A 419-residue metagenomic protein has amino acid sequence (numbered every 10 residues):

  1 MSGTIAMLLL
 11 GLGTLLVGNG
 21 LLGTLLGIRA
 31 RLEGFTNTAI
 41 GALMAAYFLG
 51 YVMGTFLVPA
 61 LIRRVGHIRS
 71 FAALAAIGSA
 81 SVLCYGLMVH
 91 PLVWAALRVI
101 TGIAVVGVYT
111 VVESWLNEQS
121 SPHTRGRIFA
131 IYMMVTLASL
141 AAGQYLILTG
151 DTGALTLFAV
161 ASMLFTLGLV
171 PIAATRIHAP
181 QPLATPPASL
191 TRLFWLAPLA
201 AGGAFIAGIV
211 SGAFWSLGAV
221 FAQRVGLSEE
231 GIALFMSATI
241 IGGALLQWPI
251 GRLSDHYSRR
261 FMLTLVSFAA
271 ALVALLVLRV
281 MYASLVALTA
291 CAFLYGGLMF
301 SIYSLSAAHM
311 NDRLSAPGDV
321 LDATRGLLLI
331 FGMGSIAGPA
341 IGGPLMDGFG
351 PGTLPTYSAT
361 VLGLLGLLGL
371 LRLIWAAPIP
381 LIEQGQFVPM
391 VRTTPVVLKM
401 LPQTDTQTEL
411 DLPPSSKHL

Functional and structural regions predicted by a protein language model:
M1-F48, P198-A200, S211-F221, V225 (+1 more regions): Helix-loop boundary and gating motifs at the non-cytosolic
L26, G107-S120, F300-S315: Intracellular juxtamembrane helix-capping segments at the cytosolic ends of symmetry-related transmembrane helices
G54-H67, D151, L245-S258, M346-D347: Helix-to-loop junctions at the C-terminal end of transmembrane segments in multipass secondary transporters
R69-C84, S162, F261-L276, A359: Structural signature of the two symmetry-related core transmembrane helices
V99-M134: Cytoplasmic helix-loop-helix junction between adjacent transmembrane helices in 12-TM secondary transporters
I147-D151, V160-P182, L367-A376: C-terminal membrane-cytosol helix-exit motif in multi-pass small-molecule transporters
P180-A188, D312, R372-L419: Intrinsic disorder in cytosolic terminal tails and internal cytosolic loops of multi-pass membrane transporters
R260-S304: C-terminal transmembrane helical hairpin of 12-TM major facilitator-type secondary transporters
